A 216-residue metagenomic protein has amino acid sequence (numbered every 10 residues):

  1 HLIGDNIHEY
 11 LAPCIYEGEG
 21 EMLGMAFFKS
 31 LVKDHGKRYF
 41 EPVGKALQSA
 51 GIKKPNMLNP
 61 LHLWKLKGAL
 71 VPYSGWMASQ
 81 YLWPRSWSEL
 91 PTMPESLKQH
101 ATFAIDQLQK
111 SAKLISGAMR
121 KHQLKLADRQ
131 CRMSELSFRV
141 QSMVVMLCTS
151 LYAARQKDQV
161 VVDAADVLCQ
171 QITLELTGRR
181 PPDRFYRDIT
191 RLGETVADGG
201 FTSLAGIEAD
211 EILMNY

Functional and structural regions predicted by a protein language model:
H1-Y216: Flavin-dependent oxidoreductase catalytic core characteristic of acyl-CoA dehydrogenase/oxidase-like enzymes
